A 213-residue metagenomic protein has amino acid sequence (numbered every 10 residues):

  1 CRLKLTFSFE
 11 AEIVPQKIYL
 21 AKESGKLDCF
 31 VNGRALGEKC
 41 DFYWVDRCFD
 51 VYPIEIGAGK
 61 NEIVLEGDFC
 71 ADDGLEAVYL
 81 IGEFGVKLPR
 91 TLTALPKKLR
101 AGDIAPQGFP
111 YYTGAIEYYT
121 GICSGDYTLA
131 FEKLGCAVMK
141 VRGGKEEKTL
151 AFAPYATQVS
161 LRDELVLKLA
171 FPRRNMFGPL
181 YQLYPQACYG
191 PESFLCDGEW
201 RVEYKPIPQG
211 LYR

Functional and structural regions predicted by a protein language model:
C1-E10, R47-Y52, Y112-C123, Y155-T157: Short beta-strands within extracellular/lumenal beta-sheet-rich domains
L5-F7, G82, L129, L150: Short non-domain terminal segments
F7-G33, I63, I122, D126-G144 (+1 more regions): Aromatic-lined ligand-binding clefts that engage carbohydrates, nucleic acids, or primary amines
V14, G57-G59, G125, Y155 (+1 more regions): A glycine-anchored, Pro-Gly-centered beta-turn/N-cap motif
A21, D41-V45, P53, A58-G121 (+2 more regions): An acidic-aromatic loop/edge-strand motif
S24-F49, G135, K140-T157: Solvent-exposed beta-strand/loop surfaces of large extracellular or lumenal domains
